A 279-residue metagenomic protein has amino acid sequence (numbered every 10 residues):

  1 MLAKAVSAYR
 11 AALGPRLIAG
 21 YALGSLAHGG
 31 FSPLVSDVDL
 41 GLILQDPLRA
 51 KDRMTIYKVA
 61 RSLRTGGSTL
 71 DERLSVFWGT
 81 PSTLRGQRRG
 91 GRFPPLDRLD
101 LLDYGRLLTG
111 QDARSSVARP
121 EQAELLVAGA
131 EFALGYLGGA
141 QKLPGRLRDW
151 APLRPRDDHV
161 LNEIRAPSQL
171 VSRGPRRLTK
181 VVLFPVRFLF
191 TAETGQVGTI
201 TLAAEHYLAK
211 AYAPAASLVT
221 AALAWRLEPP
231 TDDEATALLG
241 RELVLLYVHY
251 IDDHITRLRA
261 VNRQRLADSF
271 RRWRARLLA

Functional and structural regions predicted by a protein language model:
M1-Y21, K51-R53, A279: Helical scaffold of the NTase/Pol beta-like nucleotidyltransferase catalytic core
Y9, L13, L63, Y207-L208: Broad structural signal for hydrophobic residues in well-ordered alpha-helices, predominantly aliphatic
A22-G24, H28-K58, R73-W78: Catalytic metal-binding acidic patch
M54, K58-P175, T179-V182, F188 (+1 more regions): Conserved NTP/Mg2+-binding pocket subregion across the NTase superfamily
V186-G195: Extended, well-ordered alpha-helical segments in internal regulatory regions
Q196-L227: Short, charged amphipathic alpha-helical segments flanked by flexible coils
A224-A279: Terminal (often C-terminal) interaction modules
